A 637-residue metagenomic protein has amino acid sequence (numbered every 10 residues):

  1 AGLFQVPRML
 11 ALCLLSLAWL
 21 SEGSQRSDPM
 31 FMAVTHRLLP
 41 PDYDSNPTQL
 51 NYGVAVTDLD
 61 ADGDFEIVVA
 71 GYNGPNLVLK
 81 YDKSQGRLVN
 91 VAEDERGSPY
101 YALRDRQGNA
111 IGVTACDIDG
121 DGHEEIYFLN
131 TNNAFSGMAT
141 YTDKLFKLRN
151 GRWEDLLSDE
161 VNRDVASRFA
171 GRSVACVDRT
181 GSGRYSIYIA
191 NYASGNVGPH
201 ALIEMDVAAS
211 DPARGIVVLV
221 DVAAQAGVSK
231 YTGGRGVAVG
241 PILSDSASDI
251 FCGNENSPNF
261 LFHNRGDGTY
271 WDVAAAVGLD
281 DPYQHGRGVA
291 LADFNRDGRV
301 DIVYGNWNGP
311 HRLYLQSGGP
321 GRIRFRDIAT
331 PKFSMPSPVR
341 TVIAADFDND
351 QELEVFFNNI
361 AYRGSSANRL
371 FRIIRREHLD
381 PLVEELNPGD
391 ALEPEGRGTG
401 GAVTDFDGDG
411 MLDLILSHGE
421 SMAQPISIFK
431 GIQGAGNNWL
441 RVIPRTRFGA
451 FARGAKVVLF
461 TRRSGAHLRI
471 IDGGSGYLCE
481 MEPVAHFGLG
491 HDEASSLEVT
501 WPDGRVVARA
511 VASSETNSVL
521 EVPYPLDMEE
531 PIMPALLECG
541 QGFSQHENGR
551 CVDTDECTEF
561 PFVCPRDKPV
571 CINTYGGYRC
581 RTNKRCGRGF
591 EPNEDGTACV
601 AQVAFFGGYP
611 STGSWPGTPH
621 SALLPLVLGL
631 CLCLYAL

Functional and structural regions predicted by a protein language model:
E22-A33, P75-E93, G137-L157, V197-V222 (+5 more regions): Beta-propeller blade repeat segments, especially FG-GAP/WD-type strand-to-loop junctions in 6- to 7-bladed propeller
S24-D44, I187, A209-V217, G321-R326 (+4 more regions): Gly/Ser/Thr/Pro-enriched helix-cap/hinge segments flanking short amphipathic alpha-helices
H36-V54, Y72, G97-T114, E160-C176 (+7 more regions): Repeat-based blade/solenoid architectures
A61-G71, G120-N130, G181-A190, S244-G253 (+3 more regions): Acidic/hydrophobic-patterned starts of short beta strands in beta-sheet-rich repeat architectures
S136-G137, N150-F262, G268-A274, D281-L291: Solenoidal tandem-repeat scaffolds enriched in leucines and small polar residues
L537-C539, F543-V563, T582-F605: N-terminal entry motif of extracellular EGF-like repeats
V603-L624: C-terminal GPI-anchoring signal of eukaryotic secretory precursors
